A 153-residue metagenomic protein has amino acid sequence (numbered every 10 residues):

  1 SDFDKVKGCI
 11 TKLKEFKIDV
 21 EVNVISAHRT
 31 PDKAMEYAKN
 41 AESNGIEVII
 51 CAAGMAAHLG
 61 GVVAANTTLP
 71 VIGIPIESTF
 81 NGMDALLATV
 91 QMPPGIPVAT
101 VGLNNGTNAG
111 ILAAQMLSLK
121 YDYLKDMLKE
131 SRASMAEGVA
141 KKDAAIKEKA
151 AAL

Functional and structural regions predicted by a protein language model:
S1-R29: Glycine-rich phosphate/diphosphate-binding loop of Rossmann-like nucleotide-binding domains
D2-K7, T30-A34, A53-V62, F80-M83 (+1 more regions): Short glycine/serine/threonine-rich phosphate/pyrophosphate-binding segments that cradle anionic phosphate groups
I10-E15, M35-A38, A65, G82-G95: Active-site-proximal loop->helix
I18-E21, G45, T68-L69, V90-V98: Glycine/charged-rich beta-loop-alpha catalytic/anionic-binding loops adjacent to active sites
E21-N44: N-terminal beta-loop-helix "entrance" segment that forms/cooperates in small-molecule cofactor or anionic ligand
Y37-P75: Glycine-rich phosphate-binding loop
F80-D126: Short, glycine-/small-residue-rich phosphate/pyrophosphate-handling segment
S118-L153: Glycine-rich phosphate/pyrophosphate-binding loop and the adjoining helix
